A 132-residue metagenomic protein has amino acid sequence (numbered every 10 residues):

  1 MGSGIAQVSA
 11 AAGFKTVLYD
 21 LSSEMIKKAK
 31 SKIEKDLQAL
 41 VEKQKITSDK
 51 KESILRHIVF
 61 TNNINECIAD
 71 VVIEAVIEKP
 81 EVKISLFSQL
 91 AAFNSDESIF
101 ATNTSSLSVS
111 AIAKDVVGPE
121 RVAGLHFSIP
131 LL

Functional and structural regions predicted by a protein language model:
M1-A39, K43: NAD(P)+-binding Rossmann beta1-loop-alpha1 motif at the extreme N-terminus of oxidoreductases
Q7-A10, A91, A113: A structural alpha-helix within SAM-dependent methyltransferase catalytic domains
A10-A11, E66, P130-L132: Short, flexible turn/loop "capping" segments at secondary-structure junctions
G13, N94, V116: Active-site catalytic pocket residues across diverse enzymes, especially alpha/beta-hydrolases
T16, I58-F60, V122: Generic structural signal for residues in well-ordered beta-strands
L21-K28, A39-F100, L107-S108: Rossmann-like NAD(P)-binding element
I99-L132: Rossmann-fold dinucleotide-binding core
